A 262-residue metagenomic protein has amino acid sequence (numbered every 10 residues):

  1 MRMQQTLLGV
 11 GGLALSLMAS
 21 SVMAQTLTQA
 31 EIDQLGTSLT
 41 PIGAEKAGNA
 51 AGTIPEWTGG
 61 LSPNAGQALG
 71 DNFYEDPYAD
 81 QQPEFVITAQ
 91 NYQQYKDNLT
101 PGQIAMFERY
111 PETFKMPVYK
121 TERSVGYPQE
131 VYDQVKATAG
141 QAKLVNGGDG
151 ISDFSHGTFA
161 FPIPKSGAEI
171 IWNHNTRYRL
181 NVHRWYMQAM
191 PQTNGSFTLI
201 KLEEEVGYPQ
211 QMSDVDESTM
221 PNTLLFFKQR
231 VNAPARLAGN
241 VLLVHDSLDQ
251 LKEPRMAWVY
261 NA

Functional and structural regions predicted by a protein language model:
M1-V10: Bacterial N-terminal signal peptides that target proteins for export
G11-L17: Hydrophobic helical h-region of N-terminal Sec-dependent signal peptides in bacterial secretory/periplasmic proteins
A19-S21: N-terminal signal peptide c-region/cleavage motif recognized by signal peptidases
Q29-E253: Solvent-exposed N-terminal domain segments of exported/luminal and surface proteins
W258-A262: Well-ordered beta-sheet/strand-loop patches within structured domains
